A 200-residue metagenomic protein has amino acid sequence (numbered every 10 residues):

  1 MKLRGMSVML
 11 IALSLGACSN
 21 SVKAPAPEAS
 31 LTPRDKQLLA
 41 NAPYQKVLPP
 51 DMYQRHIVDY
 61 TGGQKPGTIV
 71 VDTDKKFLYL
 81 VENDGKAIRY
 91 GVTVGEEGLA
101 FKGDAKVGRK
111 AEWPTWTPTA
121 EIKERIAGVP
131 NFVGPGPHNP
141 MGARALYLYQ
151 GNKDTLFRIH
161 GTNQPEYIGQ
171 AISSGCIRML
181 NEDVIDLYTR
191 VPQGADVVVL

Functional and structural regions predicted by a protein language model:
K2-L200: N-terminal pre-domains immediately preceding structured catalytic cores
